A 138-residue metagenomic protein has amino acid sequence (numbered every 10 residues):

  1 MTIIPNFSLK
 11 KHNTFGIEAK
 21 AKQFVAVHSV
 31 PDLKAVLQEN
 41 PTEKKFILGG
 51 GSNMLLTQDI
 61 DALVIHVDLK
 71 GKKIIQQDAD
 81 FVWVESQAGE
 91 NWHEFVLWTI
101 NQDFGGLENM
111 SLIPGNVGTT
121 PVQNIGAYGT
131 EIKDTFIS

Functional and structural regions predicted by a protein language model:
T2-E131, T135-I137: Anion-binding (especially nucleotide phosphate/pyrophosphate-binding) glycine-rich loop and adjoining beta-alpha core
